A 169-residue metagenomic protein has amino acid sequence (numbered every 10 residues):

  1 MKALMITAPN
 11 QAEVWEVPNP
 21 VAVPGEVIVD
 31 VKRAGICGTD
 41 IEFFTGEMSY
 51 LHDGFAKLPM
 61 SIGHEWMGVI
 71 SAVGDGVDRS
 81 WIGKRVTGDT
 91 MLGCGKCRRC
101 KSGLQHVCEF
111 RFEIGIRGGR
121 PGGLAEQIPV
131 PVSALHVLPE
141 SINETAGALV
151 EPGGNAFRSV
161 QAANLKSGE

Functional and structural regions predicted by a protein language model:
M1, K84, G168-E169: Nucleotide donor/acceptor-binding cores
A8-N10, V23: Residue-level recognition of beta-strand termini and adjacent short loop/turns
Q11, G35-C37, G76, L92-G93 (+2 more regions): Active-site/binding-pocket entry motifs
Q11-P18: Short glycine/threonine/proline-enriched tight-turn/helix- or strand-capping micro-motif at secondary-structure
P18-A34, S49-R98, P139-S141: Glycine-rich beta-strand-centered segment in the early N-terminal region that forms part of a ligand/cofactor-binding
T39-F44: Cytochrome P450 core scaffold surrounding the K-helix E-X-X-R motif and the conserved "meander" helix-loop region
D53-F55, H64, C94-E169: NAD(P)H dinucleotide-binding glycine-rich loop of Rossmann-like/cofactor-binding domains, especially the beta1-alpha1
